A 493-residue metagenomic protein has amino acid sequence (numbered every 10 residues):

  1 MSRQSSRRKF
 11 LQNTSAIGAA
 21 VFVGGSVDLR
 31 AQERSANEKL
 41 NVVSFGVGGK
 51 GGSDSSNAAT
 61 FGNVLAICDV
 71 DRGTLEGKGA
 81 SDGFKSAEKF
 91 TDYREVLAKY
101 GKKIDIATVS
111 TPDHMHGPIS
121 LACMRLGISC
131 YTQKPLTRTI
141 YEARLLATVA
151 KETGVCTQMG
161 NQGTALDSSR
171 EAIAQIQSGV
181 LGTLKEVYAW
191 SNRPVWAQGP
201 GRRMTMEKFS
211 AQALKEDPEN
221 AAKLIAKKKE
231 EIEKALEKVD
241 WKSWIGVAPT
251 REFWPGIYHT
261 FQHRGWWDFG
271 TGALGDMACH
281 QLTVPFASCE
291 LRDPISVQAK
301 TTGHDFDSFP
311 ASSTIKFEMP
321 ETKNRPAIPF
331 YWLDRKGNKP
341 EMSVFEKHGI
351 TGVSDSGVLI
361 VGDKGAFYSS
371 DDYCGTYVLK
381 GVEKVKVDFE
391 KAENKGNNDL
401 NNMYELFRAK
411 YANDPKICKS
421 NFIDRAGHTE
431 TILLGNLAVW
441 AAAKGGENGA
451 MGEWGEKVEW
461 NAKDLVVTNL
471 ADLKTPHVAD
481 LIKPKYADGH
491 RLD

Functional and structural regions predicted by a protein language model:
M1-G18: N-terminal secretory signal peptides and thylakoid transit peptides that target proteins across membranes
T14-G83, G163-L166, I176, P285: N-terminal Rossmann-like dinucleotide-binding module
S44, V109, T132, T157-M159 (+1 more regions): Hydrophobic residues in well-ordered beta-strands that form the structural core
G46, V180-Q198, G246-T250, I295-H304 (+1 more regions): NAD(P)-dependent dehydrogenases' Rossmann-like dinucleotide-binding region
D54, T60-V64, C68, R72-G83 (+2 more regions): Glycine-enriched catalytic-core subsegment of oxygenase/oxidase enzymes
A87-L145: Beta-loop-alpha module in the N-terminal Rossmann-like domain of NAD(P)-dependent dehydrogenases, especially those
S129-Y131, T137-K238, S243: A contiguous active-site-proximal alpha/beta segment in oxidoreductase catalytic domains
S243-T271: Glycine-rich phosphate/pyrophosphate-binding loop and adjacent beta-alpha nucleotide/cofactor-binding cores
